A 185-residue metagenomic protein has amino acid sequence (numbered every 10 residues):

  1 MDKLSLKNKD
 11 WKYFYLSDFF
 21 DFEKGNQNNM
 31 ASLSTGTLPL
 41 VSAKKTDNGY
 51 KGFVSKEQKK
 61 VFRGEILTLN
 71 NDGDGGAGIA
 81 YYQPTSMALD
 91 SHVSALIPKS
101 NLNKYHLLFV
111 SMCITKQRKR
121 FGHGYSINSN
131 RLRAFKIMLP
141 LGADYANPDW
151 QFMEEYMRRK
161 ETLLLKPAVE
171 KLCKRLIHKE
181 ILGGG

Functional and structural regions predicted by a protein language model:
M1-N26, S34-N48, A143-G185: Non-catalytic DNA-recognition/assembly elements of restriction-modification systems
K9-L16, L40-V41, T68, A80-Y82 (+5 more regions): General detector of folded, globular domains
G25-N29, F53-K56: Short secondary-structure capping/turn segments at boundaries of alpha-helices and beta-strands
A31, D72, K104, M112 (+3 more regions): A conserved ligand/cofactor-binding region detector
F53-K56, G122-N128, L163-K174: Short, tandemly repeated low-complexity microdomains enriched for cysteine and small residues
F53-M112: A short beta-sheet element
M87-V93, G124-A143: A short glycine-rich beta-alpha junction/loop motif
K99-L102, L141-Y145: A generic structural motif
